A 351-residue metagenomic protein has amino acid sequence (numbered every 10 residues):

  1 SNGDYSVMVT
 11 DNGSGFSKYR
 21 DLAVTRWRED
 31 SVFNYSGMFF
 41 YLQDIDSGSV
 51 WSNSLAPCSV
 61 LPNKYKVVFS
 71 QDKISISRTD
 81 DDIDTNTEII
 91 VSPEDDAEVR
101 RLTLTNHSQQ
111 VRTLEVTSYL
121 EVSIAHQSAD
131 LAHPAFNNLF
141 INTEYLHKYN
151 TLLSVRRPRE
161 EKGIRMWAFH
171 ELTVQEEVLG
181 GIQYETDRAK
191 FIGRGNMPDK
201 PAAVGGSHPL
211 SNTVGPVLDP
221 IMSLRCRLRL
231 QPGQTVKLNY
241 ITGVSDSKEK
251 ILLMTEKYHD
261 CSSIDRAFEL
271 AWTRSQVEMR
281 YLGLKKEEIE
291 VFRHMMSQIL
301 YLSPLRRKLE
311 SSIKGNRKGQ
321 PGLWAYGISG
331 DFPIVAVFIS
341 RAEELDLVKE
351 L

Functional and structural regions predicted by a protein language model:
S1-L351: Anionic coordination/interaction segments
